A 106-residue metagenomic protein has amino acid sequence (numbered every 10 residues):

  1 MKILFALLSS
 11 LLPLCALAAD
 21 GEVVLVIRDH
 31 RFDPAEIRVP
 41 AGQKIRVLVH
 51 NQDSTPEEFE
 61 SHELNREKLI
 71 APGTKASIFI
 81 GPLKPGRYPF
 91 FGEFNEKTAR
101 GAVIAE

Functional and structural regions predicted by a protein language model:
M1-L4: Positively charged n-region of N-terminal signal peptides that target proteins for export
P13-C15: N-terminal signal peptide c-region/cleavage motif recognized by signal peptidases
A19-G42: N-terminal edge beta-strand
A19-V24, A71-E106: Extracellular/periplasmic metallocenter environments
A35-I37, N65-L69: Beta-strand-rich interaction surfaces with strong enrichment in secreted/lumenal proteins
I45, T55-E57, A99-G101: Short beta-strand/loop motifs in extracellular/secreted proteins, especially within beta-sandwich accessory domains
V49-N51: Asparagine-centered strand-capping/turn motif at beta-strand->loop junctions
E57-E63: Change to "...patches in solvent-exposed regions of secreted, membrane-anchored, or virion-exposed structural
